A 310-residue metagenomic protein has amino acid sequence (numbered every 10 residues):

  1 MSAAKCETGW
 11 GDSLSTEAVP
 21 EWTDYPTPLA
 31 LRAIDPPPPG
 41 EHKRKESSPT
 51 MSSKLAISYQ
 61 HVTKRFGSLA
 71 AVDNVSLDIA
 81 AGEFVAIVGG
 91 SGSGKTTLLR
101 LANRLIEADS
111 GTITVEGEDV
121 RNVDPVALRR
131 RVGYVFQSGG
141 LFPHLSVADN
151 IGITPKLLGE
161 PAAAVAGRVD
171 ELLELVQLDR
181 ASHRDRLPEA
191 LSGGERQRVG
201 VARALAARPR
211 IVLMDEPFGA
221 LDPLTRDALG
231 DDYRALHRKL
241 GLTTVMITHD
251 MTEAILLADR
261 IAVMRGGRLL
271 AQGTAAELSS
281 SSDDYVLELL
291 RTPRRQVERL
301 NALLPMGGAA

Functional and structural regions predicted by a protein language model:
N103: Helix-to-loop junction immediately C-terminal to a conserved catalytic motif
D119-G133, L157, A163, L278-S281: ABC ATPase NBD coupling module
A163-S182: Conserved ABC ATPase "signature" region
R186-L191, E195: Conserved ABC ATPase signature
R208: Conserved catalytic motifs of ABC-family nucleotide-binding domains
G266-G267: Conserved ABC ATPase "signature" C-loop
Q272-G273: ABC ATPase "signature
